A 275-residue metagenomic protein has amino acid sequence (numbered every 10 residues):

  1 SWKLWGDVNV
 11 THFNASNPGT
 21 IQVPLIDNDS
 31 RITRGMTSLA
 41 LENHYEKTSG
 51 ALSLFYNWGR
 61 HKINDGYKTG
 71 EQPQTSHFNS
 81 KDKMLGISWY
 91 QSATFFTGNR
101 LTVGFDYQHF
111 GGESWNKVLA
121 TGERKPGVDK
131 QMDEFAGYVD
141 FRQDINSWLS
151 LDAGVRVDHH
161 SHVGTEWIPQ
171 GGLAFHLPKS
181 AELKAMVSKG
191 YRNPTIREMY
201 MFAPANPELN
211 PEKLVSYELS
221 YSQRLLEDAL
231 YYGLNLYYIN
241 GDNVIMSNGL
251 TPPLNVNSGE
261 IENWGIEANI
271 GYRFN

Functional and structural regions predicted by a protein language model:
S1-V8, T37-E42, S49, D82-A93 (+2 more regions): Transmembrane beta-barrel strand/turn architecture of Gram-negative outer membrane proteins
W2-G6, N14, Y45-A51, G98-L101 (+3 more regions): Repeated loop/turn-to-beta-strand initiation elements of outer-membrane beta-barrel proteins
K3-A51, Y56-M84: Flexible loop and strand-edge segments within Gram-negative outer membrane beta-barrel domains
G6-H12, L52-W58, V103-H109, A153-V157 (+4 more regions): Transmembrane beta-barrel strands of outer-membrane/channel proteins
V8-T11, S16-L25, L54, K62-Q72 (+4 more regions): Outer-membrane beta-barrel translocator domains and adjoining extracellular loop/strand segments of Gram-negative
T11-S16, R34, E46, N57-I63 (+5 more regions): Structural signature of outer-membrane beta-barrel domains
Q22-H44, S80, K130-M132, H176 (+3 more regions): Outer-membrane beta-barrel signature, preferentially recognizing the C-terminal barrel domain of Gram-negative
R31-T33, H44, Y56, T69-D152: Outer-membrane beta-barrel transmembrane domain signature of Gram-negative proteins, especially the mid-to-C-terminal
